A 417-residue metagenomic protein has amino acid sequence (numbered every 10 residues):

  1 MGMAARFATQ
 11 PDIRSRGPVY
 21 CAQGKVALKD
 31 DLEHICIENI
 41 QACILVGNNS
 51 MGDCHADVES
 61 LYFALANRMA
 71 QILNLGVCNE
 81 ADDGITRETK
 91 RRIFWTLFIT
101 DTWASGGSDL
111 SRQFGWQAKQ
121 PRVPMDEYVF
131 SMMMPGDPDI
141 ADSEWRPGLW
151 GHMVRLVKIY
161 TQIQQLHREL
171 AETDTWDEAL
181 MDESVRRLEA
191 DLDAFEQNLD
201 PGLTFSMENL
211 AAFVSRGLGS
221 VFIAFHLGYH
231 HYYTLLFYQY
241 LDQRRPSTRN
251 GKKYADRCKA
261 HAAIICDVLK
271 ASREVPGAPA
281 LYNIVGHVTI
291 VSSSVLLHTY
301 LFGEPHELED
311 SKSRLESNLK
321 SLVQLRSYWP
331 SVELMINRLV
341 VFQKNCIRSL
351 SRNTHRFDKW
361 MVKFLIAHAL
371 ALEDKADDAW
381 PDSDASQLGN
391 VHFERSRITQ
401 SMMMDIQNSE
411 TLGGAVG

Functional and structural regions predicted by a protein language model:
M1, L156, G286-S294: Hydrophobic alpha-helical segments that form the core of small-molecule binding pockets and/or dimer interfaces
M1-W150, K158-E183, A190-G217, L236-K252 (+4 more regions): Acidic, Ser/Thr-rich, low-complexity intrinsically disordered regions in fungal proteins
Y62, I93, H152, S184 (+7 more regions): Amphipathic alpha-helix face/heptad-repeat signature
L210-R216, R257-K259, I284-I290, R348-S351 (+1 more regions): Charge-rich, acidic-biased intrinsically disordered regions
T234, I265, S293, L322: Hydrophobic, well-ordered secondary-structure elements that form the walls of internal hydrophobic environments
K253, E309-G417: C-terminal, low-complexity intrinsically disordered regions in eukaryotic proteins
L296-Y300: C-terminal structured "cap/appendage" subdomains that terminate the fold
